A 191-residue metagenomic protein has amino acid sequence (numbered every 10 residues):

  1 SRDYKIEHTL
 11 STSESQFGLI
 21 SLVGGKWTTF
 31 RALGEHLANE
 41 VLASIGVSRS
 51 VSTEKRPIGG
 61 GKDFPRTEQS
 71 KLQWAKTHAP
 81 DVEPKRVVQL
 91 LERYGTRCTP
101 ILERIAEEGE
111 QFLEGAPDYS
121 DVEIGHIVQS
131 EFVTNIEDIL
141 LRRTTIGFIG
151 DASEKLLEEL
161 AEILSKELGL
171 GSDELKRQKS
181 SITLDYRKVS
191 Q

Functional and structural regions predicted by a protein language model:
S1-Q191: C-terminal accessory subdomains/tails of enzymes that are appended
